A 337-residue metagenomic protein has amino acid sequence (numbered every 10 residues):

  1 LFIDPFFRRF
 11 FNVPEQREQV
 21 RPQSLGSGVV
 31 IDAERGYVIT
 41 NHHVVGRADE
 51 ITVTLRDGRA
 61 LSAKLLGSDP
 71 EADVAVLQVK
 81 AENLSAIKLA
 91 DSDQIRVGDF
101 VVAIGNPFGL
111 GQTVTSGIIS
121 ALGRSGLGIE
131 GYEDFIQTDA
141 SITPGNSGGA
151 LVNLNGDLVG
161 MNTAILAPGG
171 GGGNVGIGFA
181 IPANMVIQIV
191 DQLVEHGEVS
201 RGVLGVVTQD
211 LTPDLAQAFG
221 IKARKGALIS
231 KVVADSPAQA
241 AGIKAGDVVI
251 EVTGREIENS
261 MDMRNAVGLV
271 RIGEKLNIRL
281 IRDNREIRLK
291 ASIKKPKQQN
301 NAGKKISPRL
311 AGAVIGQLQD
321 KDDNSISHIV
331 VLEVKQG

Functional and structural regions predicted by a protein language model:
L1-N277, I281-N324, Q336: Serine-dependent protease modules
S327: A conserved beta-turn-beta hairpin within the catalytic core of GNAT-like acetyltransferases that forms part
